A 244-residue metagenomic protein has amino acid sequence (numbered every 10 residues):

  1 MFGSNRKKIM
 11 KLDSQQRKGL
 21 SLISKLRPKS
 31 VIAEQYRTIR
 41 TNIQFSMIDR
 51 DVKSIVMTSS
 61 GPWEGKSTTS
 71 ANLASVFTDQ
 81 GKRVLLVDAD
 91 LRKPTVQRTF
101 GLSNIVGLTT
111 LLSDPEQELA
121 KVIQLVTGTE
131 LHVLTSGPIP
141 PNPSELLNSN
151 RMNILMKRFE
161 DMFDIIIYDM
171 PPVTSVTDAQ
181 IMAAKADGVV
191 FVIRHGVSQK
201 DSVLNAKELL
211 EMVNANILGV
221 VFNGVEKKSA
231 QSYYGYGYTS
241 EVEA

Functional and structural regions predicted by a protein language model:
M1-A244: P-loop NTP-binding module
